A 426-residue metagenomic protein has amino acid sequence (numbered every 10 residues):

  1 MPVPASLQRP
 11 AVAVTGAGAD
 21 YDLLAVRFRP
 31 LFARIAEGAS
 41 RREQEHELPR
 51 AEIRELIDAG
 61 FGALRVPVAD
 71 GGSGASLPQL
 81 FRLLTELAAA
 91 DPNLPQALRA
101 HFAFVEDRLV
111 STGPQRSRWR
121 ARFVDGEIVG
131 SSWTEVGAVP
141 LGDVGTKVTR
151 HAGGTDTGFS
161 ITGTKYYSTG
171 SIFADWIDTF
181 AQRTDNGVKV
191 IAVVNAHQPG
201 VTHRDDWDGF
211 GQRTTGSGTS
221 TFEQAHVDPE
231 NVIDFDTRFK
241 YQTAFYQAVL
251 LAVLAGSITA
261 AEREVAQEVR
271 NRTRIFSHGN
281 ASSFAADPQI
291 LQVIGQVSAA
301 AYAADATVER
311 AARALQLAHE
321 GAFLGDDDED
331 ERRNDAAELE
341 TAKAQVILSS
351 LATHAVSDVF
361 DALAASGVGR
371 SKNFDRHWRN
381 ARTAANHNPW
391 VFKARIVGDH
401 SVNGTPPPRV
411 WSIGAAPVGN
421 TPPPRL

Functional and structural regions predicted by a protein language model:
M1-R99, P424-R425: Amphipathic, small/basic residue-rich leader segments at the start of a protein or domain
R27-P30, S257, E264, Q296 (+5 more regions): Charged, amphipathic alpha-helical oligomerization/scaffolding segments
S40-E43, A303-I347, F360-L363: C-terminal helix-coil-helix/basic helical segment that borders enzyme active sites and/or dimer interfaces and provides
R50-D58, A63-T164, T169: Glycine-rich flavin
Y166-S171, Y246-V249, A384-H387: Glycine-rich phosphate/pyrophosphate-binding beta-alpha loops
Y167-H203: A short core secondary-structure module
G209-Y302: Glycine-rich beta->alpha junctions and the first turn(s) of the following alpha-helix
D361-L426: Glycine-rich phosphate/cofactor-binding loops in nucleotide/flavin-utilizing enzymes
